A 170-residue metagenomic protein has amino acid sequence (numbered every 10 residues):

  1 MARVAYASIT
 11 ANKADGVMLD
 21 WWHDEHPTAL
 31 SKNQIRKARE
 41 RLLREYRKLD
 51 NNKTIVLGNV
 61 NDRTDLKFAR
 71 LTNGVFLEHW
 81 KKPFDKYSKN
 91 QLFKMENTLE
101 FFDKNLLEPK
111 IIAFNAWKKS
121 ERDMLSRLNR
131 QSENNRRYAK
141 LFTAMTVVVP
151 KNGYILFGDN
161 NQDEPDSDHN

Functional and structural regions predicted by a protein language model:
M1-N170: Glycan-processing catalytic domains of CAZymes
